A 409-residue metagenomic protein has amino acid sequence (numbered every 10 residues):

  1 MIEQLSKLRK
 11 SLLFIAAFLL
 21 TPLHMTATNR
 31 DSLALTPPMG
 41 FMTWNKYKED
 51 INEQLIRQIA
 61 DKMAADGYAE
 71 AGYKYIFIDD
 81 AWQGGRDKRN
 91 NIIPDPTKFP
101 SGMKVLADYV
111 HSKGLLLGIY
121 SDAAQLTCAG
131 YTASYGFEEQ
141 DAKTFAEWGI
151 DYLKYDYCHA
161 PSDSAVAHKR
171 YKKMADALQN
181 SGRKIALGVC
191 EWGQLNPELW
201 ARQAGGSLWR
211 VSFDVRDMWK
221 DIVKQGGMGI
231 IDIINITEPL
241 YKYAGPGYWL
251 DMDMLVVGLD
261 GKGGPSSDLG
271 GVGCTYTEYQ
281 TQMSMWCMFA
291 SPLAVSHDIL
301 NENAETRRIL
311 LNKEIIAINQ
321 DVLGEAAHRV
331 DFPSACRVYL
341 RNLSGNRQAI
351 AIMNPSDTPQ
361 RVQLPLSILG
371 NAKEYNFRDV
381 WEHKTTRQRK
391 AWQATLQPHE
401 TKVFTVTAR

Functional and structural regions predicted by a protein language model:
M1-N29: Bacterial Sec-dependent N-terminal signal peptides
P37-T43, G72-D79, L116-S121, D151-D156 (+6 more regions): Structural recognition of the beta-strand scaffold that forms the well-ordered cores of secreted hydrolase catalytic
I59, M63-S164, R170: Aromatic-lined carbohydrate-binding/catalytic grooves of carbohydrate-active enzymes
L115-Y131, Q179-N196: Aromatic-lined carbohydrate-recognition surfaces of secreted/lumenal glycan-active proteins
A186-H297: Glycan-recognition surfaces
Q280, W286-F289, A294-S296, F332-G370: Carbohydrate-binding surface patches
T281-V330: Catalytic cores of secreted or luminal carbohydrate-active enzymes
R387-R409: C-terminal beta-strand-rich structural cap/linker in extracellular carbohydrate-active enzymes
